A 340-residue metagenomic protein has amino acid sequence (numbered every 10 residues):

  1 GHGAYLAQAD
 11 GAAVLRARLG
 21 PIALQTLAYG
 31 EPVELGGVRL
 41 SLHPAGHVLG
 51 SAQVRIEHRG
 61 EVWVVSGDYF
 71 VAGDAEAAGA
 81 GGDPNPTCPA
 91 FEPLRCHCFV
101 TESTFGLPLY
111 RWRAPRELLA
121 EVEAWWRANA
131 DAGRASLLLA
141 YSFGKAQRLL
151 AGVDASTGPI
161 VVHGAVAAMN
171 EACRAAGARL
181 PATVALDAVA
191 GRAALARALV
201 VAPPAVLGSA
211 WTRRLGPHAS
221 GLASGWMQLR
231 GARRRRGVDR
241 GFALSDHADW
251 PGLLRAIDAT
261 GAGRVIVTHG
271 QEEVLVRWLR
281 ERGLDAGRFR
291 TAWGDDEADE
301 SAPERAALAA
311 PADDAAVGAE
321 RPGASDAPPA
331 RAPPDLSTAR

Functional and structural regions predicted by a protein language model:
G1-A140, G144: His/Asp/Glu-rich metal-coordinating catalytic cores of metallo-dependent phosphodiesterases/hydrolases acting on
Y5-A7, A23-Y29, T157-G164, G283-A292: Short hydrophobic/aromatic-enriched beta-strand-loop microsegments
D10-A12, Y29-P32, Y69-V71, T104-G106 (+4 more regions): Short, acidic/turn-prone active-site loops that include or flank metal/cofactor- and phosphate-binding residues
L15-L19, L35-R39, D74-E76, L109-R111 (+3 more regions): Short, charged, surface-exposed secondary-structure boundary motifs
G46-I56, Y69, G73-D74, C98 (+4 more regions): Active-site-proximal loop/helix segment associated with metal-binding centers of metalloenzymes
E57, P93, G152-T157, G177-A178 (+3 more regions): Short, solvent-exposed amphipathic alpha-helical segments in soluble enzyme and RNA/protein-processing domains
L119-S136, A140-R197, V201: Hard-cation-handling environments
D187-R340: C-terminal regulatory/interaction regions
